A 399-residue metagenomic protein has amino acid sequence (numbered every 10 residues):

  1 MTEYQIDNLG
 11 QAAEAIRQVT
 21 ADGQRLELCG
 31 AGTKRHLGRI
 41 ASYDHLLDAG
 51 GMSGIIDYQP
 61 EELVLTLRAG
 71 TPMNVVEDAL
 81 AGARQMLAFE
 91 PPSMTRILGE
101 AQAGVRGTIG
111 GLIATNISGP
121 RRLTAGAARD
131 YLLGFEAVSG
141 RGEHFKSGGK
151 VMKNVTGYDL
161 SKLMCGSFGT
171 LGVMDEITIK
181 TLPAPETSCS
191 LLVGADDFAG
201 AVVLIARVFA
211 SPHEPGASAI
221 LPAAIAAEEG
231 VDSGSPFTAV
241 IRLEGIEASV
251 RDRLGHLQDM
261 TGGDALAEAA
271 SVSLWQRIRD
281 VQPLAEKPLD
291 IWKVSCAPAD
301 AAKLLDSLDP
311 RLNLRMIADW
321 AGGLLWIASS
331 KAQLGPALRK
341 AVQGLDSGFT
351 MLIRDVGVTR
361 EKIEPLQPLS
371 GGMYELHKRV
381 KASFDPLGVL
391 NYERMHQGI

Functional and structural regions predicted by a protein language model:
M1-L28, A49-V105, L112-I113, I117-K150 (+2 more regions): N-terminal glycine-rich flavin-associated loop
R17-R25, A81-Q85, S118, A137-E143 (+12 more regions): Generic secondary-structure signature for well-ordered alpha-helical cores
L28-K34: Glycine-rich beta-strand-to-loop/alpha-helix junction loops that act as flexible
L37-Y43, G50, I97-L98, D264-I399: Conserved glycine-rich FAD pyrophosphate-binding loop
R39-D44, T108, S233-F237, K287: A short, glycine/Asx- and small/polar-enriched loop/turn that sits immediately N-terminal to a beta-strand
N74-V76, F198-V203, A248-G255, D300-S307 (+1 more regions): Short, conserved charged micro-motifs
A114, L133-P288: C-terminal substrate-binding/cap subdomain adjacent to the FAD-binding core in PCMH-type and related FAD-linked
